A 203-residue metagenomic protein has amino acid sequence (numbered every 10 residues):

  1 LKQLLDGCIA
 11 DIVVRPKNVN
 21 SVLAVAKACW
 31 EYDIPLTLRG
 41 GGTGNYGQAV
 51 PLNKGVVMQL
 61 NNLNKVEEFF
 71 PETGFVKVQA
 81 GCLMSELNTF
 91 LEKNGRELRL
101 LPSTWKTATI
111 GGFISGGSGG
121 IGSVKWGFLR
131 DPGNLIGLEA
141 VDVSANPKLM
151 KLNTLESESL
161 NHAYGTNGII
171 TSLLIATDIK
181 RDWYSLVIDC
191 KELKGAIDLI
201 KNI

Functional and structural regions predicted by a protein language model:
L1-L63, V78, L98-R99: Glycine-rich N-terminal segment of FAD-binding domains in flavoprotein oxidoreductases, spanning the beta-loop-helix
L5-A10, F69-T73, K180-W183: Short glycine-enriched loop/turn motifs at secondary-structure junctions
V14, M58, V76-V78, S115-G116 (+1 more regions): Short hydrophobic-aromatic micro-motifs
Y46-Q48, L52, N61-K65, F69-T73 (+2 more regions): A glycine-rich phosphate/pyrophosphate-binding beta-strand-loop-alpha-helix module
V66-E67, M84-S85, T89-I203: FAD-binding subdomain of flavoenzyme oxidoreductases
T73-T89: Electropositive, surface-exposed helix/loop patches at the edges of structured domains that serve as adaptable
